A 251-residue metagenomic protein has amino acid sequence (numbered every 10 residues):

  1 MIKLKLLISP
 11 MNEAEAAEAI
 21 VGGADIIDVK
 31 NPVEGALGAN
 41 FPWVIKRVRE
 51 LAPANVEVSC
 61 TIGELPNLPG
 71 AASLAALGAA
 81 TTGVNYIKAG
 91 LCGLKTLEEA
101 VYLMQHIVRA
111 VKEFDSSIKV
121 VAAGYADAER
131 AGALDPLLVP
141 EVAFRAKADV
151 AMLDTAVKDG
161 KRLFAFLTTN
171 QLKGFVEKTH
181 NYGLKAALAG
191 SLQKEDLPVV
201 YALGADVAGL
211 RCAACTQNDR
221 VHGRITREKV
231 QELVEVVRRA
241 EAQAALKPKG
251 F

Functional and structural regions predicted by a protein language model:
M1-S9, K46-E50, D115-S117, G174 (+1 more regions): N-terminal amphipathic alpha-helix/helix-capping segment at the start of soluble metabolic enzymes
L4-D25: N-terminal basic/disordered segments at the start of proteins
E13, A36-P53: Glycine-rich, positively charged N-terminal anion/phosphate-binding segment
A19, A151, V200, L233: Conserved, mostly hydrophobic/aromatic
I26-G38, T81-T96, V150-G160, L203-R227: Glycine-rich phosphate-binding active-site loops on the catalytic face of alpha/beta enzymes
P42-V48, K95-R109, L210-F251: C-terminal helical cap(s) of enzyme catalytic domains, especially alpha/beta-barrels
A54-S59, G63-L163, K178-Y182, E195 (+2 more regions): Conserved anion-binding
